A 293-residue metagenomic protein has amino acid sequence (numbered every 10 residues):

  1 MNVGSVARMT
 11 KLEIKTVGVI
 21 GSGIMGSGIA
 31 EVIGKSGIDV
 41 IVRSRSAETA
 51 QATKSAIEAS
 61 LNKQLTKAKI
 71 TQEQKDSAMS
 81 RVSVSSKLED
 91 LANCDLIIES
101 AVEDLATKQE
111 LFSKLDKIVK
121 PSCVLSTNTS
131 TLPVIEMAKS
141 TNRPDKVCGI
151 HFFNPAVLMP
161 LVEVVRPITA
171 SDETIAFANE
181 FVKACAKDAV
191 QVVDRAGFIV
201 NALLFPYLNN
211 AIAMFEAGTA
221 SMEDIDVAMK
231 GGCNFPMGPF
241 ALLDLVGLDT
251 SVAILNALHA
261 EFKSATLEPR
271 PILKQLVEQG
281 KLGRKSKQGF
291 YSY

Functional and structural regions predicted by a protein language model:
N2-K11, E173-A176, K183-D194, I212 (+2 more regions): NAD(P)-dependent Rossmann-like dehydrogenase/reductase catalytic/cofactor-binding core
N2-K63: NAD(P)+-binding Rossmann beta1-loop-alpha1 motif at the extreme N-terminus of oxidoreductases
G26-G28, K108, S130-V134: Short glycine/serine/threonine-rich phosphate/pyrophosphate-binding segments that cradle anionic phosphate groups
V42-K75, V164-T174, A189, A196-L204: Rossmann-like dinucleotide-binding cores of NAD(P)H-dependent redox enzymes
T49, K63-V124, L132: Rossmann-like NAD(P)-binding element
T49-A59, S77, T107, E173-A184 (+2 more regions): A non-catalytic, amphipathic alpha-helix used as a structural packing/dimerization or gating element in enzyme scaffolds
V124-D194, F198-A202: Rossmann-fold dinucleotide-binding core
